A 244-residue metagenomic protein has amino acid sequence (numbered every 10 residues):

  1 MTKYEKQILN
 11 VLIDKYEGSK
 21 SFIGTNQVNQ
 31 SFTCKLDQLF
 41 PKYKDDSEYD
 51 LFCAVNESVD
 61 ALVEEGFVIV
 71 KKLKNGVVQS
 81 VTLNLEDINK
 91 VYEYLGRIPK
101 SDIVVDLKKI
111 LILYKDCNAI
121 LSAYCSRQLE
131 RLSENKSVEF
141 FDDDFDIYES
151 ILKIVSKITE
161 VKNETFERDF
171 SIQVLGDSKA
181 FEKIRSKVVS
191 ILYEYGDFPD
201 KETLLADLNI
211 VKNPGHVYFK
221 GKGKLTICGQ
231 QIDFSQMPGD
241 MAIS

Functional and structural regions predicted by a protein language model:
M1-S244: Nucleic-acid enzyme cleavage-core boundary/entry regions
